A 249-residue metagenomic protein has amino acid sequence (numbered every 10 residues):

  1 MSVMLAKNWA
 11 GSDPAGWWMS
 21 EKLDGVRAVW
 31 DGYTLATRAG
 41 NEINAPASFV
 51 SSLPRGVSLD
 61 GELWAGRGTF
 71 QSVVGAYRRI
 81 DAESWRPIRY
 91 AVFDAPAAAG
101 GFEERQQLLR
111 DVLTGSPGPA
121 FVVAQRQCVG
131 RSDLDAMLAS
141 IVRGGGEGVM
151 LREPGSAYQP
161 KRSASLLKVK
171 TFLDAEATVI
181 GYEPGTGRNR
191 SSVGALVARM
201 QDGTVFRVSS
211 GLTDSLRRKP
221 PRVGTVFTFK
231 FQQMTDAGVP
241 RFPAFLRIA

Functional and structural regions predicted by a protein language model:
S2-N41, A95-A98, P117-A249: Nucleic-acid 5′ end/cap handling module spanning
A10-G118: Covalent nucleotidyltransferase
